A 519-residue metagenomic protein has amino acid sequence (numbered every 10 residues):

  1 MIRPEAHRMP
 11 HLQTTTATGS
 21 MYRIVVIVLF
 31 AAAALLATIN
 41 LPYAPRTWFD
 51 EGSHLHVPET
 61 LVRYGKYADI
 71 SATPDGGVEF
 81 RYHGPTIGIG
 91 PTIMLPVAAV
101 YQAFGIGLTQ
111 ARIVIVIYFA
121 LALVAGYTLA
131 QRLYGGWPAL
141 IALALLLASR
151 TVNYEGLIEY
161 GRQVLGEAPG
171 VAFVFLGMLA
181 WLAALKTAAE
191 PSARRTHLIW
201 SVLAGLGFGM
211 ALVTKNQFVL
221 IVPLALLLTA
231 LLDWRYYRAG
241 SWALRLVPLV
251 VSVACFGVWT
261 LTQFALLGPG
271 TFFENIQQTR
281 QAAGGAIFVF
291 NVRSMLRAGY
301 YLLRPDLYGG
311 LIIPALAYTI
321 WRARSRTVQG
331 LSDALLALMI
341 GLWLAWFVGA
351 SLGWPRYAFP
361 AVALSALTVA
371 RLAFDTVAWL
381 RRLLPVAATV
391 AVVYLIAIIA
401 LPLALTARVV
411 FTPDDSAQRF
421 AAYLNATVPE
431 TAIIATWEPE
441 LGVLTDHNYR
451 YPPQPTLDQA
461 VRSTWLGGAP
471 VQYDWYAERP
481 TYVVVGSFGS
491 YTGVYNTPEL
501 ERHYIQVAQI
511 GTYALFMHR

Functional and structural regions predicted by a protein language model:
R23-A31, I141, L198-V202, L249-A254 (+4 more regions): Signature aromatic-anchored transmembrane alpha helix within multi-pass, membrane-resident enzymes that catalyze glycan
L36, A243-V289, Y301-P314, G349: Membrane-lumen/periplasm interface segments of specific transmembrane helices in polyprenyl phosphate-linked
T109, I113-Y134, L176, A180: Transmembrane-helix motifs of polytopic, lipid-linked glycan transferases
G126-E155, V171-A172, R194-R195: Transmembrane-helix signature of polytopic, membrane-embedded enzymes that assemble or transfer cell-envelope glycans
G166-A172, L220, A334-L336, S351-R381: Hydrophobic/aromatic-rich transmembrane helices and adjacent perimembrane loops
K186-P191, H197, F208, I221-A254 (+2 more regions): Perimembrane helix-loop-helix junctions
R304-G330, G341-L344: Hydrophobic, aromatic-rich transmembrane alpha-helices and their immediate juxtamembrane boundary segments
E430-T436, H447-M517: Luminal/periplasmic acceptor-recognition loop/helix of membrane-associated glycosyltransferases
